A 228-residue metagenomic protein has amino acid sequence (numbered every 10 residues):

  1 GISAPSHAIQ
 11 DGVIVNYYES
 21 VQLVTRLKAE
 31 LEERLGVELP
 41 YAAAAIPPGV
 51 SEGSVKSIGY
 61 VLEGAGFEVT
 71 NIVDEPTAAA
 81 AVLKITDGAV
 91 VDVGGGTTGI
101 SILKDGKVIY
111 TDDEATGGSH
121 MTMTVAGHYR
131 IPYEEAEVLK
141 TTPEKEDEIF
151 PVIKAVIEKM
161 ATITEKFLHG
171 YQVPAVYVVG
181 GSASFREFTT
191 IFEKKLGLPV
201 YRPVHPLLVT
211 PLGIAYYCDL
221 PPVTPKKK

Functional and structural regions predicted by a protein language model:
G1-V93, D105-L212, Y216-K228: Nucleotide/phosphate-binding catalytic cleft detector across ATP-hydrolyzing and phosphate-transferring enzymes
T98-I102: Short beta-strand scaffold segments in enzyme catalytic cores
